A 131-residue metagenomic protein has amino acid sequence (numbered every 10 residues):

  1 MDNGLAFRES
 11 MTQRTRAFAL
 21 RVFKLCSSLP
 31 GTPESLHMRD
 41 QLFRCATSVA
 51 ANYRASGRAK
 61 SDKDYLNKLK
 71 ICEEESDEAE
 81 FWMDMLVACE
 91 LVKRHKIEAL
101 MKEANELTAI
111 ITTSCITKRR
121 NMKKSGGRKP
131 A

Functional and structural regions predicted by a protein language model:
M1-A131: Short, C-terminally biased terminal segments at protein or domain edges
